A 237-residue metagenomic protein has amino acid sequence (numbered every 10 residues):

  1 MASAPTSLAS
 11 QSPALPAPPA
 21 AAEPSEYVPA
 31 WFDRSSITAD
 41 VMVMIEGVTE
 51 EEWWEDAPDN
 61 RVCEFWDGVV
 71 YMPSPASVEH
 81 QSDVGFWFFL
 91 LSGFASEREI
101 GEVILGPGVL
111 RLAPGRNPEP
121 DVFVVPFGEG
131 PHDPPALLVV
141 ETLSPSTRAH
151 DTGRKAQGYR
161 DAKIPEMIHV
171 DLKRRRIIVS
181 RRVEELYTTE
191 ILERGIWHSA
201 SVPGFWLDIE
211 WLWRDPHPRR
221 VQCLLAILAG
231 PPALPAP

Functional and structural regions predicted by a protein language model:
M1-P237: Gly/Pro/Ser/Thr-rich low-complexity, intrinsically disordered segments predominantly at protein N-termini
